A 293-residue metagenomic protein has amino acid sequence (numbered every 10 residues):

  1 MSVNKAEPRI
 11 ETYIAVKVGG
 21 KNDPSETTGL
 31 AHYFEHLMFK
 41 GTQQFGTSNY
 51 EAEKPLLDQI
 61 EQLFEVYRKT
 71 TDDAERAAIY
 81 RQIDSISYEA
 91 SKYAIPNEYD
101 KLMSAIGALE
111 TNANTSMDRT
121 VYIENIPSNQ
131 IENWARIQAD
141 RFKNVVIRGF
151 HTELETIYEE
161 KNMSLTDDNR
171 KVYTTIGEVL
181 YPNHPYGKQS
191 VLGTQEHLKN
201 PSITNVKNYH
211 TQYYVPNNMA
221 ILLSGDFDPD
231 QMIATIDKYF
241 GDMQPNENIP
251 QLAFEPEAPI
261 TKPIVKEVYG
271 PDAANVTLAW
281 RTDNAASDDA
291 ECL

Functional and structural regions predicted by a protein language model:
M1-A94, I123-S128, E132-V145, L192 (+1 more regions): His/Glu-rich zincin catalytic helix
M1-V3, I106-S116: Catalytic zinc-binding patch centered on the HExxH motif and its immediate surroundings that defines zinc-dependent
S91-G107: Alpha-helix-centered segments that form part of catalytic cores
M103-L109, K199-Y209: Short amphipathic beta-strand starts and helix->beta connectors
R119-V121: Surface-exposed aromatic
Y158-T175, V179-L180, F254-A273: Short acidic/His-enriched helical or mixed secondary-structure segments at domain edges of catalytic enzymes and some
P182-G193: Gly-rich Lys/Arg/Thr-decorated short loops/hinges at beta-loop-alpha junctions or inter-strand turns that position
